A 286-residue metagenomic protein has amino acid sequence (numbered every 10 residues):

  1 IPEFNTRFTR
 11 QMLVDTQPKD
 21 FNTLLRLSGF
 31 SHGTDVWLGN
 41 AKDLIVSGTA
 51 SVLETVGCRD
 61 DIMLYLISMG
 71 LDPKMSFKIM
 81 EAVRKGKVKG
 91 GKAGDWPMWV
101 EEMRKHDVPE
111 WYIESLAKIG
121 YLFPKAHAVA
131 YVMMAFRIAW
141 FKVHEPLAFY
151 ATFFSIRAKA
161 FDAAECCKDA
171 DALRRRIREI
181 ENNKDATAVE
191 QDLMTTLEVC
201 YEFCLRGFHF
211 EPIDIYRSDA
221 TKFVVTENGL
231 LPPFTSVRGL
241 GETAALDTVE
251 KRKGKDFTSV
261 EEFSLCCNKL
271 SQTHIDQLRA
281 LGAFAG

Functional and structural regions predicted by a protein language model:
I1-G286: Noncatalytic, beta-rich nucleic-acid-contacting surfaces in large DNA/RNA-processing enzymes
